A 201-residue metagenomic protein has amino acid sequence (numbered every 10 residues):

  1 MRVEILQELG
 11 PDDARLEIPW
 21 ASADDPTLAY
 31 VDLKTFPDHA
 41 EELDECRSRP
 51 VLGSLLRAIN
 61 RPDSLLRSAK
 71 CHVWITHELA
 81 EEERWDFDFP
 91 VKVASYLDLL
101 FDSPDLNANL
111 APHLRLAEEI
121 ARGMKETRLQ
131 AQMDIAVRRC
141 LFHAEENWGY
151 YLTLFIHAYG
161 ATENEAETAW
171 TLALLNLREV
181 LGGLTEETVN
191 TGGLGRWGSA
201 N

Functional and structural regions predicted by a protein language model:
M1-V91, S199-N201: N-terminal low-complexity, intrinsically disordered segments
E4, E8, E17, E41 (+9 more regions): Glutamate identity and glutamate-enriched acidic tracts
T27, L33, D98, N147-W148: Generic intrinsically disordered, low-complexity segments enriched for polar/acidic and small residues
T27, P37, E81, S103-A108 (+2 more regions): Residue-level detector of solvent-exposed, low-hydrophobicity positions
S68, H72-E81, S95, L99-L114: Short helix/strand-capping turn motifs
F87-P104, Y150-I156: Short glycine-rich, basic-tinged beta-strand/loop micro-motifs
N109-N201: Ampiphathic alpha-helical segments that act as solvent-exposed interaction surfaces
